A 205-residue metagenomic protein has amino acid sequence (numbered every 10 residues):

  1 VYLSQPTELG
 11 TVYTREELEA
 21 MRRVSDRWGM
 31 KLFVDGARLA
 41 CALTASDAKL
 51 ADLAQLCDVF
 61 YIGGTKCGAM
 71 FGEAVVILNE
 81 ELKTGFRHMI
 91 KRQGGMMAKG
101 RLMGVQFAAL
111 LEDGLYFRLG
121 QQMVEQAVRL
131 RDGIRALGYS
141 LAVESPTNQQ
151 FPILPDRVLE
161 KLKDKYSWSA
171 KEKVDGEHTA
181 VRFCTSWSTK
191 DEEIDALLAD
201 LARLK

Functional and structural regions predicted by a protein language model:
V1-G36: Active-site phosphate-binding strand-loop segment of PLP-dependent enzymes
V1-Y13, K49-T147: Active-site C-terminal subdomain of aminotransferase-like
T7, R38-A40, K66, W187: Active-site-proximal loop/turn and secondary-structure-junction residues that shape catalytic pockets, frequently
E16-R23, R27, A48, D52-Q55 (+4 more regions): Alpha-helical scaffolding segments of alpha/beta enzyme cores, especially the outer helices of TIM-barrel or partial
L18, V76-N79, K91-R92, Y166-W168 (+1 more regions): Short, solvent-exposed amphipathic alpha-helical segments in soluble enzyme and RNA/protein-processing domains
K31-F33, V59, A180-R182: Structural preference for beta-strand elements that scaffold enzyme active sites
A40-S46: Glycine-rich, charge-decorated loop segments at or immediately adjacent to ligand/cofactor-binding or catalytic sites
V128-R203: Conserved C-terminal alpha-helix-loop-beta "cap" of PLP-dependent enzymes that closes/shapes the active-site mouth
